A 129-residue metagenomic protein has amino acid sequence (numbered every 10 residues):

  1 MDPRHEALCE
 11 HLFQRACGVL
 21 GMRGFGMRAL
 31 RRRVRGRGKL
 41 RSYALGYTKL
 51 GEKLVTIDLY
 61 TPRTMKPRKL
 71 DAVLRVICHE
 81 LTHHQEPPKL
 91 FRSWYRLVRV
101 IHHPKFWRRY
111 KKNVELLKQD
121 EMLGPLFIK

Functional and structural regions predicted by a protein language model:
M1-R75, H84-K129: Active-site-proximal or metal-binding-adjacent scaffold patches in catalytic folds
E80: Walker B catalytic acidic pair
